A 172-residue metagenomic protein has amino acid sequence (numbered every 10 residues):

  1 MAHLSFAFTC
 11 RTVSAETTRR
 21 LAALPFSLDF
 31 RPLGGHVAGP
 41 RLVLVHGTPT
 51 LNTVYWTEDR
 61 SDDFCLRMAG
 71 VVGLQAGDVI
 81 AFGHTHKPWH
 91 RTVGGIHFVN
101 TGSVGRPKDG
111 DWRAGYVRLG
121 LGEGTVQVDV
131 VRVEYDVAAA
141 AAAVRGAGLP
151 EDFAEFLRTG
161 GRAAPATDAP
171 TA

Functional and structural regions predicted by a protein language model:
M1-F30, A38-P40, L51, W56-A76: Active-site neighborhood of divalent metal-dependent phosphoester bond hydrolases
L21, H46, H84, G102 (+1 more regions): Divalent metal-coordination and catalytic microenvironments
D29, T50-N52, V79-T92, R106-D111: Active-site environment of divalent metal-dependent phosphoester hydrolases
G34-P40, G122-V126: Short, solvent-exposed loop/turn segments that connect beta-strands within catalytic domains and beta-strand-rich
G35, L42, G47, V54-Y55 (+2 more regions): Divalent metal-binding pocket/active-site signature
P40-T50, F98-G102, V130: Active-site-proximal beta-strand elements of phosphoester/diester hydrolases
D59-V99: Anionic-ligand binding region
T92-A172: Acidic, His/Gly-rich catalytic cores of divalent-metal-dependent hydrolytic chemistry
